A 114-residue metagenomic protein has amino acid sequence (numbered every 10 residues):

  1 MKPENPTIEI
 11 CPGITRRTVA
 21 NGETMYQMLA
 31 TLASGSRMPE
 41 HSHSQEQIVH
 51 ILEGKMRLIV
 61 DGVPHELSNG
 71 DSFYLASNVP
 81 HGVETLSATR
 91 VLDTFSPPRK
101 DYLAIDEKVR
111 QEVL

Functional and structural regions predicted by a protein language model:
M1-T24, A104-L114: A short, N-terminal "cap"/entry segment at the start of jelly-roll beta-barrel domains of the cupin/DSBH fold
P12, M28-S42: Conserved short histidine dyad/triad with adjacent acidic residue
T31-A33, H43-L58: Short, conserved beta-strand element in jelly-roll/cupin
R37-M38, G54-I59, F73: Short beta-strand segments in beta-sandwich/barrel cores
I48, K55-R57, P64, P80 (+1 more regions): Structural motif
L52-E53, S68, S87: A cytosolic small-molecule/anion-sensing beta-strand core signal
G62-S77: Short acidic-glycine-tyrosine-enriched beta hairpin
S77-D101: Ligand-binding loop in jelly-roll beta-barrel domains
